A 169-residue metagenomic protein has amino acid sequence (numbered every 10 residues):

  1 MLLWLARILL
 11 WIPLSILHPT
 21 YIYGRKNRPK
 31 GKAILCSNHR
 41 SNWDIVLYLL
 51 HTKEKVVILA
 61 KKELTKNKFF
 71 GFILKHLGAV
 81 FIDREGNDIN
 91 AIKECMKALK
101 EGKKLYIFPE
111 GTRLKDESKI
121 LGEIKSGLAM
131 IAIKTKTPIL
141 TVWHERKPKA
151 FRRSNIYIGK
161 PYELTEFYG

Functional and structural regions predicted by a protein language model:
M1-I34, W43-L47, T52, G78-A79 (+1 more regions): Membrane-anchoring hydrophobic helices of lipid-metabolizing enzymes
L9-L10, H76-I82, G111-K115: Short, basic, glycine/proline-bearing loop/turn elements
P29-G86, E94: Catalytic core of membrane glycerolipid acyltransferases/transacylases, capturing the structured, soluble-facing
K32-I34, K104-F108, L140: Residue-level preference for the first positions of well-ordered beta-strands
V80, K104, K136-P138: Residue-level detector of anion-binding/catalytic polar loops
E85-I89, L121: A conditional alpha-helix N-cap/helix-loop micro-motif detector
A98-L128: Catalytic-site beta-strand/loop segments enriched in glycine and acidic/polar residues
E117-G169: A cross-family acyltransferase "interaction/gating" segment
